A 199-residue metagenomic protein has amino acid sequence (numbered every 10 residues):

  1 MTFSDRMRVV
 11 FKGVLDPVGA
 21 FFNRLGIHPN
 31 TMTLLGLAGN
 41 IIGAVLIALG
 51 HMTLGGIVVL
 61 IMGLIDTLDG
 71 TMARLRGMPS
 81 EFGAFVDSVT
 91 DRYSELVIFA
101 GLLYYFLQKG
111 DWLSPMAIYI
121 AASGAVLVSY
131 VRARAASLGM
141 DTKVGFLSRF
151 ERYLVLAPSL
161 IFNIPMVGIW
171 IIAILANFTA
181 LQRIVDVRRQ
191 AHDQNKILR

Functional and structural regions predicted by a protein language model:
T2-G19, V89-R199: A feature for the membrane-embedded catalytic helix bundles of lipid/isoprenoid biosynthetic enzymes
F22-N30: Active-site flanking loop/helix segments enriched in acidic
N23, I47, R74, A136 (+1 more regions): Short polybasic/polar patches that bind polyanions
G26, L46-G50, G101, I161-F162: Helix-loop junctions at the membrane-solvent interface of multi-pass transporters, primarily the C-terminal
P29, S80, D141-T142: Residue-level detector of short coil/turn "hinge" positions at structural boundaries
N30-T33, T179: Ser/Thr-centric signal marking residues that sit in or immediately flank functional binding/regulatory motifs
T33-F82, W112-S123, P165-I174: Membrane-embedded alpha-helical segments that form the functional core of polytopic membrane enzymes, especially those
G83-S88: Membrane-interface alpha-helices at helix entry/exit sites of multi-pass transporters
